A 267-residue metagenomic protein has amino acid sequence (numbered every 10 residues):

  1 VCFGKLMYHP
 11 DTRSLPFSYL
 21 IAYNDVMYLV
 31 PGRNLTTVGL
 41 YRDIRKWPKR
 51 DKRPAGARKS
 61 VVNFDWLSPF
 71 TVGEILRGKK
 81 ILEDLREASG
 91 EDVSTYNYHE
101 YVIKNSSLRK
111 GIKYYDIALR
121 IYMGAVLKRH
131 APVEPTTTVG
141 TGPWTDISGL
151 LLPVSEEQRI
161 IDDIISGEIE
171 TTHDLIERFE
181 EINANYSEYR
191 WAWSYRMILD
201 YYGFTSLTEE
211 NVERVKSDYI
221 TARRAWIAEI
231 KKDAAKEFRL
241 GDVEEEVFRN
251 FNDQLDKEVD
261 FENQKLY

Functional and structural regions predicted by a protein language model:
V1-K79: Glycine-rich hexapeptide-repeat left-handed beta-helix
L40, K59, T137, A184-Y186 (+1 more regions): Intrinsically disordered, low-complexity regions enriched in Ser/Pro/Gly/Gln/His and often acidic
D43, V62, G140, S187-Y189 (+1 more regions): Acidic, low-complexity intrinsically disordered regions
K46-V133: Extended alpha-helical scaffolding regions
P48, L67, T145, A192-S194 (+1 more regions): Short linear interaction motif-like sites in intrinsically disordered regions of transcription factors
D51, F70, S148, Y195-M197 (+1 more regions): Short, isolated positions within intrinsically disordered regulatory regions of eukaryotic proteins
Y98-R190: Extended alpha-helical coiled-coil/bundle linker/stalk regions that scaffold oligomerization and domain organization
I165-Y267: Charge-dense, extended regions
